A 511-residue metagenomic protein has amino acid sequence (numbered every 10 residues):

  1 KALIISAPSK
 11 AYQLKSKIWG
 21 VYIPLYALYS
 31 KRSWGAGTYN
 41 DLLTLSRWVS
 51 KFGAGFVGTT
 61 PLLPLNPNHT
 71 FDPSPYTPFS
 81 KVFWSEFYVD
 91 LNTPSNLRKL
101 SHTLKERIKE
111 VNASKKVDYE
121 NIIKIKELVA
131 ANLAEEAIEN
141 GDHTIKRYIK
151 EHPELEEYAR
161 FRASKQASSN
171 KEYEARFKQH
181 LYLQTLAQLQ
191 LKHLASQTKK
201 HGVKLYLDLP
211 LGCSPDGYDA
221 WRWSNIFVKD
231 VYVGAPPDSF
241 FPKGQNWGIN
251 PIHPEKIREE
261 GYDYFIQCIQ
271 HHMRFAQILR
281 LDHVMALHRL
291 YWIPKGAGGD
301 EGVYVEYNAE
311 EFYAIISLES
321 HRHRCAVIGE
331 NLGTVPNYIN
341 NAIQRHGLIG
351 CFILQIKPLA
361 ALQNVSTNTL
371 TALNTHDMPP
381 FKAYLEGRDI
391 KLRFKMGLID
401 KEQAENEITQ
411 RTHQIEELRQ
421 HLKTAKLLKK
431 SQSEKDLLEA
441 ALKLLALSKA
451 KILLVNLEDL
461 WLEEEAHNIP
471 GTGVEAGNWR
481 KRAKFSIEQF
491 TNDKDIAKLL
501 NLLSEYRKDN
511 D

Functional and structural regions predicted by a protein language model:
K1, I5-S224: Acidic/aromatic-lined carbohydrate-recognition and catalytic surfaces of CAZymes acting on diverse glycans
W19-I23, V57-T59, L205-L207, L279 (+4 more regions): Hydrophobic faces of well-ordered beta-strands that scaffold small-molecule active sites in alpha/beta enzyme cores
Y26-L28, L63-P67, Q166, P210-S214 (+8 more regions): Short, solvent-exposed loop/turn segments at secondary-structure junctions
E86-F87, L97, K115-V117, P215-Y264: Active-site-adjacent "subsite" loops/lids of carbohydrate-active enzymes
T144-R147, N331-L460, E464: Conserved alpha/beta catalytic core and glycan-binding cleft of carbohydrate-active enzymes
L194-Q197, G261-L279: An active-site-proximal structural segment forming one wall of the substrate-binding cleft that immediately precedes
A195, V203, G212, D216-S239 (+1 more regions): Active-site-proximal helices and loops of the catalytic beta/alpha 8
W461-F490: Low-complexity, glycine/alanine/valine/leucine- and proline-rich hydrophobic stretches
